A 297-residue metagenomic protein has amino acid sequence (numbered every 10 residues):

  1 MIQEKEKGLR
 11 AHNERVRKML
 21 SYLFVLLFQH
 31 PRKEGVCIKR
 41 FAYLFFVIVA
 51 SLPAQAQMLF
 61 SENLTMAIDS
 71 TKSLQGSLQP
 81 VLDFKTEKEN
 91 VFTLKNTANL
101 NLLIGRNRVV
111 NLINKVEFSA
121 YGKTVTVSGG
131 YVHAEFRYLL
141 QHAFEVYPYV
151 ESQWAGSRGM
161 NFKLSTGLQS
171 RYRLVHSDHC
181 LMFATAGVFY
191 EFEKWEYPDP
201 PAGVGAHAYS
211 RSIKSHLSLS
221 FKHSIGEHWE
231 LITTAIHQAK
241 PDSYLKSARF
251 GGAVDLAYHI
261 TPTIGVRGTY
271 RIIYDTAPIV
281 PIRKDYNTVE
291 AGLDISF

Functional and structural regions predicted by a protein language model:
M1-T71: Cleavable N-terminal export/targeting peptides
M66-T86, N107-N111, L231: Transmembrane beta-strand segments of Gram-negative outer membrane beta-barrel proteins
K72-L74, N90-L94, T126-G130, M160-T166 (+4 more regions): Residues that define the transmembrane beta-barrel architecture of outer-membrane proteins
L74, G105-L112, A143-V146, D178-M182 (+2 more regions): Repeated loop/turn-to-beta-strand initiation elements of outer-membrane beta-barrel proteins
L78-F84, L112-F118, P148-S152, L168 (+4 more regions): Transmembrane beta-barrel strands of outer-membrane/channel proteins
L82-F84, L102, Y138, Y172-L174 (+5 more regions): Residue-level signature of outer-membrane beta-barrel architecture
L181-T263: Outer-membrane beta-barrel transmembrane domain signature
Y258-H259, D285-F297: Outer-membrane beta-barrel "beta-signal"
